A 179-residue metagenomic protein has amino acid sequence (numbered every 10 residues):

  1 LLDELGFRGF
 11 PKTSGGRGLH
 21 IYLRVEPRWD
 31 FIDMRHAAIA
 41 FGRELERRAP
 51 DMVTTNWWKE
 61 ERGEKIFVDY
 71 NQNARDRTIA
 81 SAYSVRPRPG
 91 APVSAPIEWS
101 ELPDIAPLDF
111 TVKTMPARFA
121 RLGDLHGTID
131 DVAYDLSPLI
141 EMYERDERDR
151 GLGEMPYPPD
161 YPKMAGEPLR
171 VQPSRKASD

Functional and structural regions predicted by a protein language model:
L1-R8: Conserved alpha/beta core surface patches that mediate binding of polyanionic ligands
L5, R17, R62-G63: Short, well-ordered loop/turn elements at secondary-structure boundaries
G9-G15, N56-E60: Short beta-strand
T13-L23: Short, conserved phosphate-binding/catalytic loop or strand-edge motifs used in phosphoryl-/nucleotidyl-transfer
G18, R28-D30, R75: Generic "edge-of-domain/loop-turn" microfeature
Y22-H36: Catalytic palm subdomain of template-directed nucleic-acid polymerases, centered on the conserved carboxylate motif
I32-D179: C-terminal accessory nucleic-acid interaction domains of nucleic acid-metabolism proteins
